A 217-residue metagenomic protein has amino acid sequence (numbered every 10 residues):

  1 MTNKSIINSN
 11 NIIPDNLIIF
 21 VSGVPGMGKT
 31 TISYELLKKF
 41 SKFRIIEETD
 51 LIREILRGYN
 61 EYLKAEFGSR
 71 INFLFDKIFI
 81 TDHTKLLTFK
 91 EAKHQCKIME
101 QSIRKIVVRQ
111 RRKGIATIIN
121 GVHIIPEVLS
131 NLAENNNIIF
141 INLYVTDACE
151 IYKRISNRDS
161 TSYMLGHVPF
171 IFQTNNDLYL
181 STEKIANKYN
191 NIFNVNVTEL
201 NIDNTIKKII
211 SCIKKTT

Functional and structural regions predicted by a protein language model:
M1-I18: Extreme N-terminal, non-catalytic leader segments that precede Walker-type/kinase nucleotide-binding cores
V21: Hydrophobic anchor at the beta1->P-loop junction of P-loop NTPases
K29: Conserved lysine of the Walker
I32: Hydrophobic positions on the alpha1 helix immediately C-terminal to the Walker A/P-loop
K42-Y59: Short beta-strand-centered segment that lines the nucleotide-binding/catalytic pocket of NTP-utilizing
R57-I115: Conserved nucleotide-sensing/catalytic segment adjacent to the nucleotide-binding pocket in NTP-handling enzymes
N136-L180: A glycine- and Lys/Arg-enriched "phosphate-lid" helix/loop adjacent to the NTP-binding pocket of small-molecule kinases
S162-N204: Small-molecule kinase domains that catalyze NTP-dependent phosphoryl transfer to phosphate-bearing small molecules
